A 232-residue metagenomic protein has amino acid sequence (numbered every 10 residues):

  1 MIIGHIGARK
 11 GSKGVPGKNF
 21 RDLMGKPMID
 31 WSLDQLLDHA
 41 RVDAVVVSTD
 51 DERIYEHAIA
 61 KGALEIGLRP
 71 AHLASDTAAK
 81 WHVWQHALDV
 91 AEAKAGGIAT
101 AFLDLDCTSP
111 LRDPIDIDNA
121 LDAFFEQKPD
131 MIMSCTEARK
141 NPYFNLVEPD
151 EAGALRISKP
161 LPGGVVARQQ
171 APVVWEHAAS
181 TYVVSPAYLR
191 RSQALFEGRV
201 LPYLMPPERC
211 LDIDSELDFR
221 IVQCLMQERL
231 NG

Functional and structural regions predicted by a protein language model:
M1-P16: N-terminal nucleotide-binding beta1-loop-alpha1 segment
I2-I6, I29, L36, A44-V47: Hydrophobic targeting segments
V15-D38: Short, well-formed alpha-helical segments that are part of the catalytic scaffolds of diverse glycosyltransferases
D38, V46, E52-F102, I115 (+1 more regions): Short phosphate-binding loop-to-helix
V42, G97-A99, K128-D130: Short, high-confidence coil segments that cap the C-terminus of an alpha-helix and link into the following beta-strand
L105: Catalytic metal- and UDP-sugar-binding loop of GT-A-like glycosyltransferases, i.e., residues flanking the conserved
P110-G198: Conserved core of the sugar-phosphate nucleotidyltransferase
V174-G232: Conserved alpha/beta core of the MobA/IspD/sugar-nucleotide pyrophosphorylase nucleotidyltransferase superfamily
